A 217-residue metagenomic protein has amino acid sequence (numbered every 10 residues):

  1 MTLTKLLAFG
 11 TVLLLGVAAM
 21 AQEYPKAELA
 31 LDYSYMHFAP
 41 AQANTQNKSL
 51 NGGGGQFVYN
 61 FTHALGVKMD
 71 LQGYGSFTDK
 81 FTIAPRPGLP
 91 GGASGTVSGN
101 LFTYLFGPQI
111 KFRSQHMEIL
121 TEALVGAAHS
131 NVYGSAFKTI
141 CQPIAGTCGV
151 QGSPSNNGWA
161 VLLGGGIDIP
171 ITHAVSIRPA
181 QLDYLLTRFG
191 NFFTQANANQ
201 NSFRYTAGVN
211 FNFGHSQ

Functional and structural regions predicted by a protein language model:
M1-Y24, G214-Q217: Cleavable N-terminal export/targeting peptides
M20-F61, V67, Y184, R204-Q217: Short glycine/proline- and aromatic-enriched beta-strand/turn motifs that initiate or cap beta-hairpins
E23, T45-S49, S98-N100, Q115-M117 (+3 more regions): A generic structural micro-feature
F38-N44, S76-T82, S130-A136, T187-F193 (+1 more regions): Outer-membrane beta-barrel proteins
A39-A43, R86-T96, A145-S153, G190-N197: Extracellular loop and loop/strand-boundary signature of outer-membrane beta-barrel proteins
Q56-T147, G158, I169, R178 (+1 more regions): Gram-negative (and chloroplast) outer-membrane scaffold detector with strong preference for beta-barrel transmembrane
I169-Q217: Predominantly the C-terminal beta-signal and adjacent terminal strand-loop region of outer-membrane beta-barrel
